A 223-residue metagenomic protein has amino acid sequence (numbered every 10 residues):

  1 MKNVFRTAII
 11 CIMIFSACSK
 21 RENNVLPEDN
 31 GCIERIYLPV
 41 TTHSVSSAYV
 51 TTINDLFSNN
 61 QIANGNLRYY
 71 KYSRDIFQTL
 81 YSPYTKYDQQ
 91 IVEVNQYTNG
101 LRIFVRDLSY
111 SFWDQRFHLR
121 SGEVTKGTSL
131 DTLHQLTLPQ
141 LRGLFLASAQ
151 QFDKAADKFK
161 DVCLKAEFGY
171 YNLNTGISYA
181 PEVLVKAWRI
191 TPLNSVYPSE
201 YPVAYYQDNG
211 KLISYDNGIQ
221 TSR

Functional and structural regions predicted by a protein language model:
K2-I10: Sec-dependent signal peptide recognition, specifically the positively charged N-region followed immediately by
I14-A17: C-terminal motif of bacterial Sec signal peptides marking the signal peptidase cleavage site
K20: Short, conserved catalytic or interaction motifs in soluble domains
N23-R223: Segments that shape or occlude catalytic/ligand-binding pockets
